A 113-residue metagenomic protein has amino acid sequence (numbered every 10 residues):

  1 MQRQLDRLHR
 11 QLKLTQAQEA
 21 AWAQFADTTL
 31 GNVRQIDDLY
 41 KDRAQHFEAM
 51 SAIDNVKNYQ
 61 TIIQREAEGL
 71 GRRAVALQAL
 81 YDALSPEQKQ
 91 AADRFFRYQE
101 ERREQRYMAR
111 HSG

Functional and structural regions predicted by a protein language model:
M1-G113: Charge-rich (acidic/polar
